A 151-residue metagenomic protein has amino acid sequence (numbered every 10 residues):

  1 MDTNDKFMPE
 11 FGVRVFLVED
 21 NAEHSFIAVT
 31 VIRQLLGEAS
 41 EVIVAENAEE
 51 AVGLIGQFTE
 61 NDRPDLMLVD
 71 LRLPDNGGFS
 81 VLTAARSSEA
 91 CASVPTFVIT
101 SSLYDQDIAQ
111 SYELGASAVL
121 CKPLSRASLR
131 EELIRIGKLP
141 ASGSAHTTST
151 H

Functional and structural regions predicted by a protein language model:
M1-F16, A22-E41, E60, C121 (+1 more regions): Non-catalytic signal-transmission and effector/linker regions of two-component phosphorelay proteins
G12, E38, D62-D65, A90-P95: His-Asp phosphorelay/catalytic-motif detector in bacterial-type signaling
T30, S80, L103-A118: Alpha4 helix (beta4-alpha4-beta5 surface) of REC/receiver domains from two-component response regulators
V44-L66: Acidic, metal-coordinating helix/loop segments flanking the phosphotransfer/catalytic sites of two-component signaling
N47, G77-S80: Acidic catalytic/metal-coordinating carboxylates
G53, F79-A92: Short amphipathic alpha-helix used as the core "switch/output" element in two-component signaling
V69-L71: Active-site residues of response regulator receiver
